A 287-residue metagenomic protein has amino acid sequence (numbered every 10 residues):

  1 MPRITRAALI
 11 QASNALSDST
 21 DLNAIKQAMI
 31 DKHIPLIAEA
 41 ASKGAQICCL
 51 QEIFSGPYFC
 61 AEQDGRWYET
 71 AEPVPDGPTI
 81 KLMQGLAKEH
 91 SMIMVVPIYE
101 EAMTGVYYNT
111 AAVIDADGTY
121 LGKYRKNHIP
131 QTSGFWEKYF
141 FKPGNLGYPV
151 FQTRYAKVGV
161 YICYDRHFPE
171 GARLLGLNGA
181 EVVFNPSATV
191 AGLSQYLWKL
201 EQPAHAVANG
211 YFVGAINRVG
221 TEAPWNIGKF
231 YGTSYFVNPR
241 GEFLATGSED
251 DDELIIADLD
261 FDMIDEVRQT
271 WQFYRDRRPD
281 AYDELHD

Functional and structural regions predicted by a protein language model:
I4-D18, L22, T110, K123 (+2 more regions): Active-site-proximal beta-strand elements of phosphoester/diester hydrolases
A7, V113-L121, V237-A245: Short, glycine-anchored, charge-dense loop/turn motifs used at functional sites
A12, D115-A116, F151-R154, N238-P239 (+1 more regions): Active-site beta-strand termini and strand-to-loop segments that position acidic
N23-D117, K123, T189-A208: Cys-nucleophile CN-hydrolase/nitrilase-fold catalytic domain and related Cys-dependent amidase chemistry that acts on
E72, G85, A102-E181, A191-A204 (+1 more regions): Active-site catalytic loop in hydrolytic enzyme cores
P75-V95, K157, C163-L254: CN hydrolase (nitrilase-like) catalytic-core segments centered on the catalytic cysteine and neighboring Lys/Glu
V96-I98, T110-V113, P149, S234-F236 (+1 more regions): Short beta-strand scaffold segments in enzyme catalytic cores
D262-D287: A conserved C-terminal secondary-structure "cap"
